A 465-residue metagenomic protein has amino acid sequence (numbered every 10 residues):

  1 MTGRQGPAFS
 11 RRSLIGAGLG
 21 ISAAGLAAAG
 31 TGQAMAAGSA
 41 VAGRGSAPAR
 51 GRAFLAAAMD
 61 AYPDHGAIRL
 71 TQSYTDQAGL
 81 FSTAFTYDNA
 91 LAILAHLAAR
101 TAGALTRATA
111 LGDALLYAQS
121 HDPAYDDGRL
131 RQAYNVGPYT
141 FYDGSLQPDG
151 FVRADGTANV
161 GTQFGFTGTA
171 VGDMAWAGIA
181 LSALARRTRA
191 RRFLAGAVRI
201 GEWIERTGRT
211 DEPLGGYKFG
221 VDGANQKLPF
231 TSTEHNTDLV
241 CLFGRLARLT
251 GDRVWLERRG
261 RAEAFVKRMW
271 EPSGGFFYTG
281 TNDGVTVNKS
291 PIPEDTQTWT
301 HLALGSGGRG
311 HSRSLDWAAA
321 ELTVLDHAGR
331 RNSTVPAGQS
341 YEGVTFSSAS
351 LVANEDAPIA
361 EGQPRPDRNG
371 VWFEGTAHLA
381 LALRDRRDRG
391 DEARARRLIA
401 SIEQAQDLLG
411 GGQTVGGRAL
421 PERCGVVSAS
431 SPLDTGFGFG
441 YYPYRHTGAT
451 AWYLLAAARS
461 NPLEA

Functional and structural regions predicted by a protein language model:
M1-F9, G20-A27, M35: N-terminal secretory signal peptides
A34-A36, A42: Boundary at the C-terminal end of the N-terminal hydrophobic targeting segment
V41-T75, T83-Y87, Y117-N159, T167-G172 (+7 more regions): Extended ligand-binding clefts on enzyme/binding-domain cores
A95-A102, Q297-T298, L304: Alpha-helical support elements that line or immediately flank enzyme active sites and cofactor-binding pockets
A104-Y117: Aromatic-lined substrate-binding rim segments of carbohydrate-active enzymes
